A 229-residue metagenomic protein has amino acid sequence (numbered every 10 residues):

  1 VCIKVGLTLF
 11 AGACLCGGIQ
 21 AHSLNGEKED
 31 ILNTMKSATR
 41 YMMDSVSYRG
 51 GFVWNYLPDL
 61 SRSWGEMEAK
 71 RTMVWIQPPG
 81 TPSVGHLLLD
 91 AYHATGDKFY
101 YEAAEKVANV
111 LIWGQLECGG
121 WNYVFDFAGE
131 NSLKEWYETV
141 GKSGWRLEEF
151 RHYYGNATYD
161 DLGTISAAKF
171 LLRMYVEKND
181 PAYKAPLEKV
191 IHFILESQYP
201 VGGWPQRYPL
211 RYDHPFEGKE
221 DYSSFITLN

Functional and structural regions predicted by a protein language model:
K4-C16: Bacterial N-terminal signal peptides
C16-S23: Boundary at the C-terminal end of the N-terminal hydrophobic targeting segment
G26: N-terminal carbohydrate-binding accessory modules
E29-R49: Mature N-terminal segment immediately following signal peptide/propeptide cleavage in secreted/periplasmic
V46-N229: Extended ligand-binding groove/face enriched in aromatic
